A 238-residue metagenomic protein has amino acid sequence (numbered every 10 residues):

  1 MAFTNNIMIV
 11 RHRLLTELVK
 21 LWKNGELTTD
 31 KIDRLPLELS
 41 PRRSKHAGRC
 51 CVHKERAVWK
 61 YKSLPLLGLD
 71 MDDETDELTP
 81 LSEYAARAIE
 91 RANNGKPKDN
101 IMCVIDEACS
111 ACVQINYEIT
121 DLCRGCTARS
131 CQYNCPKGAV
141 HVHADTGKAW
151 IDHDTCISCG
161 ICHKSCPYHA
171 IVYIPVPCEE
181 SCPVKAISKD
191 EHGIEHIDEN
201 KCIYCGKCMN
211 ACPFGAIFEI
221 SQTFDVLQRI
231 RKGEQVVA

Functional and structural regions predicted by a protein language model:
M1-S165, H169-S181, K185: Ferredoxin-type iron-sulfur electron-transfer modules and their immediate structural context
Y168-H169, I174-P175, E179-A238: Iron-sulfur-cluster electron-transfer modules
